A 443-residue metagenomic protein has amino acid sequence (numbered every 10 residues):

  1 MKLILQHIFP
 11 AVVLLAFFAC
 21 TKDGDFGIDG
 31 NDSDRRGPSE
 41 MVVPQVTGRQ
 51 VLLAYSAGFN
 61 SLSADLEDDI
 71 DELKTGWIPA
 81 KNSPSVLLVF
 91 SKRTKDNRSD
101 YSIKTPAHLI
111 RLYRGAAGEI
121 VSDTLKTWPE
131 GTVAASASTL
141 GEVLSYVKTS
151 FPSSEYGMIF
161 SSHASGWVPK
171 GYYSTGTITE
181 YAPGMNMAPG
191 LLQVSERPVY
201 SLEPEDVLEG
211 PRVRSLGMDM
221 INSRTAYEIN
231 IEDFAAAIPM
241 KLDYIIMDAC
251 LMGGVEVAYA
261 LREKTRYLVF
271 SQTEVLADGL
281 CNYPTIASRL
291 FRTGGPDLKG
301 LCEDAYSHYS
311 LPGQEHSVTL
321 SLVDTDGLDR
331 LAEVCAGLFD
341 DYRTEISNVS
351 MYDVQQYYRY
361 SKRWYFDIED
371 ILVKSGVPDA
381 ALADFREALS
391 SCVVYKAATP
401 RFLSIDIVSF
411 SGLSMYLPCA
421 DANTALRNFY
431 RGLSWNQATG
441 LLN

Functional and structural regions predicted by a protein language model:
M1-F18: Sec-dependent bacterial lipoprotein signal peptides
F17-T47: Bacterial Sec-dependent N-terminal signal peptides
G48-V51, A80-L87, F151-G157, P239-Y244 (+1 more regions): Loop/turn elements at helix/coil->beta-strand transitions in domains of secreted/extracellular proteins
S61-L66, K95-S99, G166-K170, M252-Y259 (+1 more regions): Extracytoplasmic/secreted cell-surface and envelope-processing proteins
L62-I103: N-terminal carbohydrate-binding/catalytic regions of secreted carbohydrate-active enzymes
S91-T127, E155, I159-I221: Surface-exposed loop and adjacent secondary-structure segments within mature catalytic domains
G115-T149: Functional beta-strand-loop-alpha-helix junction segments that form "active/interaction loops" within catalytic
G184-N443: Terminal, contiguous helix-loop blocks that mediate binding/assembly
